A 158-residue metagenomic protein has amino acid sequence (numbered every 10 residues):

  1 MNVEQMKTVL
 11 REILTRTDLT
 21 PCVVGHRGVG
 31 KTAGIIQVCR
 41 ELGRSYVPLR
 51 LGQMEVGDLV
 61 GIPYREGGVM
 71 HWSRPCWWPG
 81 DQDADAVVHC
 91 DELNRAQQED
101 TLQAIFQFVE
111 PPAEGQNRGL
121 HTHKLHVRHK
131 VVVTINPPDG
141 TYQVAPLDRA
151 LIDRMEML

Functional and structural regions predicted by a protein language model:
M1-D18: Pre-Walker A adenine-sensing motif
R11-I13, R65-L93: Conserved alpha-helical scaffold flanking the Walker A/P-loop in AAA+ ATPase domains
L14-V56, Y64: Walker A/P-loop
G28-V29, G52-E55, R95, V131 (+1 more regions): Conserved nucleotide-binding/hydrolysis micro-motifs of P-loop NTPases
R44, L51-W77, Q107: Conserved NTP-binding/hydrolysis module of P-loop NTPases
D81-E110, Y142-L151: Conserved AAA+/SF3 P-loop NTPase catalytic/coupling segment centered on the Walker-B
Q97-N136: Conserved catalytic/switch belt of AAA+ P-loop NTPases
V127, I135-L158: Interdomain motor-coupling "hinge/lid" segment immediately C-terminal to the ATP-binding subdomain of NTP-driven enzymes
